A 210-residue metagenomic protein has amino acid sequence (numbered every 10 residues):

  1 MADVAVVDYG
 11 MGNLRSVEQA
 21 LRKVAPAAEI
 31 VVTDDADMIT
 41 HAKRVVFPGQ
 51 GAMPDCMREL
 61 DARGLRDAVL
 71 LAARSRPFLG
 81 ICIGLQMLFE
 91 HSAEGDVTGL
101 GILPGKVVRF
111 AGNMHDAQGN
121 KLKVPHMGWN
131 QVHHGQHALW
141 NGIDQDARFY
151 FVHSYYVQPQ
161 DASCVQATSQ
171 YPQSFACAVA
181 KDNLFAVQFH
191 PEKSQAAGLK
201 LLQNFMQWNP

Functional and structural regions predicted by a protein language model:
M1-P77, A93, K106-A117, A197-L199 (+1 more regions): N-terminal beta1-alpha1 cap of cysteine-dependent amidohydrolase-like domains
V4, I30, F78-L79, L100 (+2 more regions): Hydrophobic/aromatic residues located in beta-strands of well-ordered beta-sheets within soluble catalytic
H41-A42, S75-R76, L103, G135 (+2 more regions): Structured helix-beta-strand junction loops
A52-M57, Q86-V97, F189-P191: A short secondary-structure junction motif
G80, G84: Gly/Ala-rich beta-loop-alpha elbow adjacent to hydrolase catalytic centers
E90-Y171: Pocket-forming structural segment of enzyme catalytic cores
V157-P210: C-terminal and late-domain segments of enzyme folds
